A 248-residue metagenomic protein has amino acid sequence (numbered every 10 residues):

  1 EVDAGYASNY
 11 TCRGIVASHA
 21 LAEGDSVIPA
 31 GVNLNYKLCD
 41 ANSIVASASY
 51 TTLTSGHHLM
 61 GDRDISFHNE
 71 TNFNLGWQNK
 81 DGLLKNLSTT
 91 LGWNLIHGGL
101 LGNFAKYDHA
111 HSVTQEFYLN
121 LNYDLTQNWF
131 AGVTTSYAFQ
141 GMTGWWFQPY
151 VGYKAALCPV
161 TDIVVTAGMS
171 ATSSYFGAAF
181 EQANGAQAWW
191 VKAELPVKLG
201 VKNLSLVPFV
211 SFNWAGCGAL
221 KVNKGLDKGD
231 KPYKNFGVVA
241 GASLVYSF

Functional and structural regions predicted by a protein language model:
E1-C39, S43-M60: Short glycine/proline- and aromatic-enriched beta-strand/turn motifs that initiate or cap beta-hairpins
V2, C39-A46, G82-T89, Q127-V133 (+2 more regions): Repeated loop/turn-to-beta-strand initiation elements of outer-membrane beta-barrel proteins
V2-S8, A46-T52, W77, L91-H97 (+4 more regions): Transmembrane beta-barrel strands of outer-membrane/channel proteins
C12-A20, G56-S66, L100-S112, T134-T135 (+3 more regions): Outer-membrane beta-barrel translocator domains and adjoining extracellular loop/strand segments of Gram-negative
A22-A30, F67-T71, H111-F117, T143-F147 (+2 more regions): Residues that define the transmembrane beta-barrel architecture of outer-membrane proteins
A30-V32, A46, F73-L75, F117-L119 (+4 more regions): Membrane-embedded beta-strands of outer-membrane beta-barrel proteins, especially the hydrophobic/small aromatic
N72-D124: Hydrophobic alpha-helical segments and helix pairs
L199, K234-F248: Outer-membrane beta-barrel "beta-signal"
